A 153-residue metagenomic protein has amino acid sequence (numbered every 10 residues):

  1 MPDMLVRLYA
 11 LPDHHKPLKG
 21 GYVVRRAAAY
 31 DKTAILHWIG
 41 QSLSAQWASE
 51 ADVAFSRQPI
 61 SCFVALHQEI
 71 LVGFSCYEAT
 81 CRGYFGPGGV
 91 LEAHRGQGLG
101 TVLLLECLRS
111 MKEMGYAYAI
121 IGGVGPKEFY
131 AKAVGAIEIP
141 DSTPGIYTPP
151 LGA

Functional and structural regions predicted by a protein language model:
M1-K19, G123, G135, P144-I146: Acyl-donor-binding surface of acyltransferase catalytic domains
P12, K32, A65-I70, Y77-E78 (+5 more regions): Catalytic cores of nucleotide-enabled group-transfer and carboxylate-activating enzymes in metabolic and assembly-line
V23-I35: A short beta-loop-alpha structural element at the N-terminal edge of CoA-dependent acyl/N-acetyltransferase catalytic
G40-E92: A conserved beta-strand-loop-helix scaffold within acyl/acetyltransferase catalytic domains
C81, G125-P126: A generic "binding-loop/recognition-motif" signal
V90, G96-R109, K132: Conserved acetyl-CoA-binding loop-helix of GNAT-fold acetyltransferases
M111-G125: Conserved GNAT acetyl-CoA-binding A-motif
A131-D141: Conserved acetyl-CoA-binding loop of GNAT-fold acetyltransferases
